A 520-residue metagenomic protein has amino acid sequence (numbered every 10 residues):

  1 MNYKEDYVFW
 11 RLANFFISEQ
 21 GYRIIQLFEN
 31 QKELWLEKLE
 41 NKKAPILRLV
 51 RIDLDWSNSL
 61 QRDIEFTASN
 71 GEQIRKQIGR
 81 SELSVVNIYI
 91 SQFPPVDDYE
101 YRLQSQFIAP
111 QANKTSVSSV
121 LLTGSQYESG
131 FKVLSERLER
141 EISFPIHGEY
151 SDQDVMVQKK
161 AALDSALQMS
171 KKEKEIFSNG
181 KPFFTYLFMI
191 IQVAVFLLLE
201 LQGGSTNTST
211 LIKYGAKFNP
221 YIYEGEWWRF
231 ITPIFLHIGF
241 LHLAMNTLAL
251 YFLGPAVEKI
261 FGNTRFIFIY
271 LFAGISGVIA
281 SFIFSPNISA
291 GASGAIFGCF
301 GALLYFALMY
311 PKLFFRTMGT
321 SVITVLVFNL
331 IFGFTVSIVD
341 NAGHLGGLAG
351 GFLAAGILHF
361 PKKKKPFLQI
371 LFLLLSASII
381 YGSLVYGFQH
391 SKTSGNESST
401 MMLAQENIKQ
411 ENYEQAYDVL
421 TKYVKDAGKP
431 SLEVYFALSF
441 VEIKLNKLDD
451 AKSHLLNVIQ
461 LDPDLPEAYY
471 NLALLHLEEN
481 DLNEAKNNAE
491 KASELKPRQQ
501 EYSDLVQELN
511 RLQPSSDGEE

Functional and structural regions predicted by a protein language model:
M1-R48, N58-S59, S69, E82-S84 (+5 more regions): C-terminal transmembrane module of polytopic alpha-helical membrane proteins
Y3-E82, G204-T232, L236-L248, F252-P255: N-terminal extramembrane/targeting module of integral membrane proteins
L39-K42, L54, F93, S125 (+2 more regions): Generic structural motif
I64-E72, I191-A194, L465, Q499: Short, hydrophobic/amphipathic alpha-helical packing segments that form internal helix faces or helix-helix interfaces
N87-I88, G294: A structural signal for short, well-ordered beta-strand segments
I88-P95, T123-Y127: Short beta-alpha junction loops
Y99-A109, S143-K409, E414-K425: A detector for small-residue-rich transmembrane helices and their helix-helix packing motifs
